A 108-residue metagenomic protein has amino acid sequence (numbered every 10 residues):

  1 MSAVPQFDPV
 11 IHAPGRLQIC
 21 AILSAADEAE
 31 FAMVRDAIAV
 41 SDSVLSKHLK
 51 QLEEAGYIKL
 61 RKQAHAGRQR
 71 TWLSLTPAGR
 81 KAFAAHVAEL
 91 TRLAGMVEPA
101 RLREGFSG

Functional and structural regions predicted by a protein language model:
M1-V4, A21, K81-G108: Amphipathic alpha-helical dimerization/coiled-coil segments that flank or bridge DNA-binding/regulatory modules
S2-V44, H65-A66, R70-S74, K81: N-terminal helix-turn-helix DNA-binding core of bacterial DNA-binding proteins
H12, A64, T76, R92 (+1 more regions): Generic detector of intrinsically disordered, low-complexity, polar/charged segments
A13, S41, L45, H86-E89 (+1 more regions): Terminal low-complexity, poorly structured segments
L49-K50: Short, hydrophobic-biased segments on the C-terminal half of alpha helices that form "recognition helices"
G56: Glycine-centered, phosphate/nucleic-acid-interacting loop/turn motifs that mediate DNA/RNA or nucleotide
L60: Short beta-strand "wing" residues that participate in macromolecule-binding interfaces
